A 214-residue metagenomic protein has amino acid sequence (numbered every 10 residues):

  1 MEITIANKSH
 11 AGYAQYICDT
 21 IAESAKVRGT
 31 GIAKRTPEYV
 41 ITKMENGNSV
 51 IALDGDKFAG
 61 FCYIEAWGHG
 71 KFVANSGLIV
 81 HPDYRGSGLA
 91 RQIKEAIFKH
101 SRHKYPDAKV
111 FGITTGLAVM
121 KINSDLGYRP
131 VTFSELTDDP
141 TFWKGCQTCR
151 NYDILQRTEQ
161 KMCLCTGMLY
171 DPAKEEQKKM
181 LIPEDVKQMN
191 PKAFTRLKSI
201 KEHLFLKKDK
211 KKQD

Functional and structural regions predicted by a protein language model:
M1-I17: A short beta-loop-alpha structural element at the N-terminal edge of CoA-dependent acyl/N-acetyltransferase catalytic
A6, L78-V80, G116: Hydrophobic adenine-recognition pocket in adenosine-nucleotide-binding enzymes
S9, R35, T114-T115: Short beta->alpha linker loops
Y16, K99, K121: Surface-exposed charge patches
C18-P82: A conserved beta-strand-loop-helix scaffold within acyl/acetyltransferase catalytic domains
V80, G86-S101, V110-G112: Conserved acetyl-CoA-binding loop-helix of GNAT-fold acetyltransferases
R102-D107, F111-D214: Terminal substrate-recognition subdomain of acyl/acetyltransferases
